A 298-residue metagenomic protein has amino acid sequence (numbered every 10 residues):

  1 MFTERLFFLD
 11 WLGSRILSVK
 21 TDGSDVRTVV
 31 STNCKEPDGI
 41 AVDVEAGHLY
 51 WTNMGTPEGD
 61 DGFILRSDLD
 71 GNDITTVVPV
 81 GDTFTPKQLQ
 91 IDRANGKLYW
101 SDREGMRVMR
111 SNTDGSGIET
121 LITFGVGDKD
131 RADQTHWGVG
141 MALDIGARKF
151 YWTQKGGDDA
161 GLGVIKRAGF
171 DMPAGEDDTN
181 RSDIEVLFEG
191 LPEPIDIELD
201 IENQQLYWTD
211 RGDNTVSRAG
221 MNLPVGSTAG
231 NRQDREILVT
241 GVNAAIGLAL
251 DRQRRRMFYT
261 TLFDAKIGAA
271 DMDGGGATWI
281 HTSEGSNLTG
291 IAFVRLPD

Functional and structural regions predicted by a protein language model:
M1-E4, N33-G47, M54, V80-K97 (+7 more regions): Beta-rich, blade/repeat-based domains predominating in secreted/periplasmic proteins but also intracellular
M1-V29, V42: An edge-strand/N-cap motif at the start of beta-rich repeat modules
W11, M54-G55, R103, T113 (+7 more regions): Short loop/turn segments immediately following the C-termini of beta-strands
G13, G23-D25, G71-D73, G105 (+11 more regions): Short coil turn/linker residues within repeat-based beta-strand modules
R15-L17, G62-L65, R107-R110, G163-K166 (+2 more regions): A short loop-to-beta-strand structural motif that recurs across blades of beta-propeller domains
D25-S31, D73-V80, G117-R131, S182-E189 (+2 more regions): A short beta-strand motif characteristic of beta-propeller blades
Y50-V126, Q134-G140: A generic tandem-repeat structural signature
M221, N231-H281: Ankyrin-repeat and related helical/solenoid repeat scaffolds used for protein-protein interactions
